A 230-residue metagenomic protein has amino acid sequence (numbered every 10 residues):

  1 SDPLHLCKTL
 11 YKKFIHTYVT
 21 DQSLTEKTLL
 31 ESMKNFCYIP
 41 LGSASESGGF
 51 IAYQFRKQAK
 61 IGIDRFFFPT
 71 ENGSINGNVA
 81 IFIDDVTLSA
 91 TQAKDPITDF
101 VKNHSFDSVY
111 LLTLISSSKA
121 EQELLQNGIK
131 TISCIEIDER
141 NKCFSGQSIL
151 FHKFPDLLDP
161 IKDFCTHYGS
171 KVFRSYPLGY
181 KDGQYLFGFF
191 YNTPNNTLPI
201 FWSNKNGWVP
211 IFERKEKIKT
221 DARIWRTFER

Functional and structural regions predicted by a protein language model:
S1-F36, S45-G48, P96-R230: PRPP-dependent phosphoribosyltransferase catalytic core
D21-Q22, K60-I75: A short, well-structured beta->alpha microelement
N35-C37, V79-I81: Structural motif
P40, D84, L112-T113: Small/polar loops that bind or transfer phosphate-bearing groups
P40-K57: A glycine-rich, hydrophobic loop/mini-helix early in the fold
Y53-D64, N103: Short helix-loop-beta junction
Y53-R56, T91, T98: A broadly conserved amphipathic alpha-helix scaffold signal in soluble, globular proteins
I83-Q92: Ser/Thr-glycine-rich phosphate-binding loops at phosphate-binding pockets of nucleotides, nucleotide cofactors
